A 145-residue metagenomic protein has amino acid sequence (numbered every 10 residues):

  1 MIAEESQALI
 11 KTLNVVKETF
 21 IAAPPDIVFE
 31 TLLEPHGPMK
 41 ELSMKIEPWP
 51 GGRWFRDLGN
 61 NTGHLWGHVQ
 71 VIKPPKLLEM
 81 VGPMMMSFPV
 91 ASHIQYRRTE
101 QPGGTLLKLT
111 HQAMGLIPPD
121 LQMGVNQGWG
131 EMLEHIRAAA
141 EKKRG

Functional and structural regions predicted by a protein language model:
M1-I46: Hydrophobic ligand-binding cavity/cleft-lining segments
T12, I27, F55-D57, H64 (+5 more regions): Charge-dense, helix-prone N-terminal extensions
V16, R56-D57, G124: Alpha-helical scaffold segments that form or flank carboxylate-/histidine-based iron centers
D26, E30, V71, Q101-G103 (+3 more regions): Replace "anionic and nucleotidyl ligands
L32, G82, A140: Short, flexible helix/strand-to-coil boundary loops that buttress conserved ligand/catalytic motifs in alpha/beta
K40-P48, G59-P102, L106, Q112-G115 (+1 more regions): Hydrophobic-ligand binding "helix-grip"
A113-G145: A conserved amphipathic terminal alpha-helix motif
